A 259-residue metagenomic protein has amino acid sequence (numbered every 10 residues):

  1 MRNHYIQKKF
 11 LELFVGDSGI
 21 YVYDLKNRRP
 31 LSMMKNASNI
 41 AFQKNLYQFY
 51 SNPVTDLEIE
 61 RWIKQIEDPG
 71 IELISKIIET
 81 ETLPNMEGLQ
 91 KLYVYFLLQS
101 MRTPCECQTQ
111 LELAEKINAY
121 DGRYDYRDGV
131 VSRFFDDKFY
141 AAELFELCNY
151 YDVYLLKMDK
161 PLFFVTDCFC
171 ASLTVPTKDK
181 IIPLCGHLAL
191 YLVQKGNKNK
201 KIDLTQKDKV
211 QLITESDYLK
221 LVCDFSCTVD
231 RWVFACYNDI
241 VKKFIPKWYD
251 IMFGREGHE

Functional and structural regions predicted by a protein language model:
M1-R2, I6-E259: Alpha-helical structural context detector biased toward long hydrophobic helices
